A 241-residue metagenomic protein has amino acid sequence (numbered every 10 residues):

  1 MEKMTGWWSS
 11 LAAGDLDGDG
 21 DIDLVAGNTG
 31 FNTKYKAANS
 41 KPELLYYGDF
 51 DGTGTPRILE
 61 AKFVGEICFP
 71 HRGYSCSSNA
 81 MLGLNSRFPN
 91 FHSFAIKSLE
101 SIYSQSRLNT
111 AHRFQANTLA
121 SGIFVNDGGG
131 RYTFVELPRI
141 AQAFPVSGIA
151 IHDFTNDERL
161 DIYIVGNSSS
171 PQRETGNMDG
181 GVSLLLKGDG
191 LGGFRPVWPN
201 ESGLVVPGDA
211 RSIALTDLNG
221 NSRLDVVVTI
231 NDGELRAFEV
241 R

Functional and structural regions predicted by a protein language model:
M1-R241: Beta-propeller-forming repeat regions
